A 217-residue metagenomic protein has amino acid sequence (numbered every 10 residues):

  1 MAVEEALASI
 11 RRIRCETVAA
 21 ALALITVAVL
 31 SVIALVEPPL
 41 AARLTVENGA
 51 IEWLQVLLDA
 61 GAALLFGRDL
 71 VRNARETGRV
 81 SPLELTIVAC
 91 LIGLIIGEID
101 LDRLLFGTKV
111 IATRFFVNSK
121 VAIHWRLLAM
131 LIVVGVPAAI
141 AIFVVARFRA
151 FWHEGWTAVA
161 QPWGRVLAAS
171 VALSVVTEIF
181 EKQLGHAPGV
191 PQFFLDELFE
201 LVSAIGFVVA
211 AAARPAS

Functional and structural regions predicted by a protein language model:
A6-L24, A160-G164, S217: N-terminal membrane topogenic signal
E16-V32, A168-A172: Alpha-helical transmembrane segments
V32-R43, E178-P188: Juxtamembrane "helix-exit" motif on the non-cytosolic side of transmembrane helices
T45-L54, R114-L131, P191-L201: Short aromatic-rich membrane-water interface segments that cap or initiate transmembrane helices in multi-pass membrane
Q55-R68, R126-F143, F199-P215: Hydrophobic cores of alpha-helical transmembrane segments in multi-pass inner/ER membrane proteins, independent
I99-G155: Membrane-proximal helix-loop-helix units in multi-pass membrane proteins
R147-V171: Membrane-helix boundary/juxtamembrane motif in polytopic membrane proteins
V171-P188, L195-S217: C-terminal transmembrane-bundle signature of multipass membrane proteins, characterized by strong activation on
